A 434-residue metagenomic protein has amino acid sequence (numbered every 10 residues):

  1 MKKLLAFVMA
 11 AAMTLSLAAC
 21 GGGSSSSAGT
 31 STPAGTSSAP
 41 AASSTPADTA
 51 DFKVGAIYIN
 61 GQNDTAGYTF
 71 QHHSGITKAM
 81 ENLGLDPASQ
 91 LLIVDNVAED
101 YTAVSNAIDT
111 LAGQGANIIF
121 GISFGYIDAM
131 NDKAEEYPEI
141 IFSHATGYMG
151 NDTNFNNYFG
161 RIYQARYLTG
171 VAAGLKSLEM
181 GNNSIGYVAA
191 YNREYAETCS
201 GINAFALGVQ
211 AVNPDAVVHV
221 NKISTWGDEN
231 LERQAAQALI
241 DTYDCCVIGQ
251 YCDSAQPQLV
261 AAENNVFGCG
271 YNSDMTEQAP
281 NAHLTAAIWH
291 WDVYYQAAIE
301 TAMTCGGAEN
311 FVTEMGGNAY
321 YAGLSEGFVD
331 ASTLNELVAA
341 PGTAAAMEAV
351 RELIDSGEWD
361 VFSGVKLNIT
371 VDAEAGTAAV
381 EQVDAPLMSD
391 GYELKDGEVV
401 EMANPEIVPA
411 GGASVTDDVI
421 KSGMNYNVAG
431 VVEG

Functional and structural regions predicted by a protein language model:
M1-M9: Positively charged n-region of N-terminal signal peptides that target proteins for export
S16-A19: C-terminal motif of bacterial Sec signal peptides marking the signal peptidase cleavage site
G21-S24: Bacterial signal peptide processing site
A34-G434: A residue-level marker of the well-folded mature domains of exported/periplasmic proteins
